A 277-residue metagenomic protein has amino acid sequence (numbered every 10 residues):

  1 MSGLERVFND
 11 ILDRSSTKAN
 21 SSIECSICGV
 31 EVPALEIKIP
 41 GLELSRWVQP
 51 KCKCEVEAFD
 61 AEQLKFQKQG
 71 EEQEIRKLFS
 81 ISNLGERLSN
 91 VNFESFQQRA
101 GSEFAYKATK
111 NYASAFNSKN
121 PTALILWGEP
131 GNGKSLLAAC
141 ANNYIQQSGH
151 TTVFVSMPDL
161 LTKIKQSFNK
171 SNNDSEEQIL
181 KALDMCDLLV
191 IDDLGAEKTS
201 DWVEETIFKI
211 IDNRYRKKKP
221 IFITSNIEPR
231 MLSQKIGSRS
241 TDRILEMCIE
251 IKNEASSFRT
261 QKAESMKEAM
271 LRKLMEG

Functional and structural regions predicted by a protein language model:
S2-L4, S167, A196-G277: Replace "adjacent to P-loop NTPase cores in ATP/GTP-dependent enzymes" with "adjacent to NTP-binding cores
S2-R14, A34: Short Cys/His-rich Zn2+-coordinating modules
N9-S22, L42-R46: Short, flexible, mixed-charge glycine/proline-rich loop motifs that serve as phosphate/nucleic-acid-contacting
V32-L84: Interdomain "pre-motor" coupling segment immediately N-terminal to P-loop NTPase/helicase cores
F79-A105: Dynamic helix-loop-helix/coil hinge segments at AAA+ ATPase domain boundaries and subdomain interfaces
G101-T109, P121, N142-M185, D201: Short glycine-rich substrate-engagement loop in P-loop NTPases that contacts/grips substrate
K119-A138: Walker A/P-loop nucleotide-binding motif
T122, H150-T151, M185-L189, K217-I223: Loop/turn-to-beta-strand initiation segments
